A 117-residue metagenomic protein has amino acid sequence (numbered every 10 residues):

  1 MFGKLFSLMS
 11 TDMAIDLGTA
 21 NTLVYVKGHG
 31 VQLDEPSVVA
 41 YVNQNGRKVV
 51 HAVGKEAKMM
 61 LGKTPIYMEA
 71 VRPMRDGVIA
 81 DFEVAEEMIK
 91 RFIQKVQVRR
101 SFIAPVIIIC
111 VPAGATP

Functional and structural regions predicted by a protein language model:
M1-P117: Nucleotide/phosphate-binding catalytic cleft detector across ATP-hydrolyzing and phosphate-transferring enzymes
